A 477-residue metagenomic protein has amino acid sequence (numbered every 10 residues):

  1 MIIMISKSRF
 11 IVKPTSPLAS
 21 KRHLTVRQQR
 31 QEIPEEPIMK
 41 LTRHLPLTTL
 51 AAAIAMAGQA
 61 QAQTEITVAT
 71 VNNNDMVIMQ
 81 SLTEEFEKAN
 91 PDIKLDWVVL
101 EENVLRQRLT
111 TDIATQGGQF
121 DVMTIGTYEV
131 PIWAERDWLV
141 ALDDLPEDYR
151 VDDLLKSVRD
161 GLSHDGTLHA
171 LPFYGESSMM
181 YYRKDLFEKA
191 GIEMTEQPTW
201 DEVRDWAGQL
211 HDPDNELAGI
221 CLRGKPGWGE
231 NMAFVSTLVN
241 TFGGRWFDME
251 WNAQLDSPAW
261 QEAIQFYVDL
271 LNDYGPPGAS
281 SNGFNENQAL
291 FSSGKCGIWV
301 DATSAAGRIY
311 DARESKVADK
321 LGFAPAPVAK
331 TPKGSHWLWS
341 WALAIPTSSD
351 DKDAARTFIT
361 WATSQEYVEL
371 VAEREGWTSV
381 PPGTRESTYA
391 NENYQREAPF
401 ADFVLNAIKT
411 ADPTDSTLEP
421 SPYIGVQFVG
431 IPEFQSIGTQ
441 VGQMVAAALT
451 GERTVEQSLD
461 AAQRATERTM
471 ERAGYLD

Functional and structural regions predicted by a protein language model:
Q63-N73, I93-V98, D121-V122, H169 (+2 more regions): Short, well-ordered beta-strand elements
S81-S157, G161-S163, K189-G191, Q288-L290 (+2 more regions): Extracytoplasmic "Venus flytrap"/periplasmic binding protein-like
G126-S177, E202-R204, G219, N231-F234 (+3 more regions): Hinge/lid segment of periplasmic solute-binding proteins
V130-W138, S157-T195, R223-M249, W337-I345 (+1 more regions): Periplasmic solute-binding protein
D143-K156, G224-G227, F242-E262, D311-K316 (+5 more regions): Short, solvent-exposed loop/beta-turn-alpha elements that line the ligand-binding surface or hinge of extracytoplasmic
E188, P413-D477: Conserved C-terminal helix/tail region of periplasmic/extracytoplasmic solute-binding proteins
W206-H211, M249-S281, G322, A326-P327: Glycine-centered hinge/linker elements that transmit conformational signals in sensory and ligand-binding systems
S304-V317, A329-T439: C-terminal lobe and pocket-closing loops of periplasmic/extracytoplasmic Venus-flytrap solute-binding proteins
